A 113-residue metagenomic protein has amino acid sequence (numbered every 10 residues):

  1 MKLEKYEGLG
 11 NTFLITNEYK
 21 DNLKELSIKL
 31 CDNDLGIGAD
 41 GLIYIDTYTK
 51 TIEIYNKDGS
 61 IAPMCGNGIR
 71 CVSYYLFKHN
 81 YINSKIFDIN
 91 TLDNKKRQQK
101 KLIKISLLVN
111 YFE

Functional and structural regions predicted by a protein language model:
M1-S106: A glycine-rich beta-to-alpha transition motif near the start of alpha/beta enzyme domains, typified by
Q98, F112-E113: Short, intrinsically disordered, charge-balanced linker/junction segments flanking boundaries in proteins
